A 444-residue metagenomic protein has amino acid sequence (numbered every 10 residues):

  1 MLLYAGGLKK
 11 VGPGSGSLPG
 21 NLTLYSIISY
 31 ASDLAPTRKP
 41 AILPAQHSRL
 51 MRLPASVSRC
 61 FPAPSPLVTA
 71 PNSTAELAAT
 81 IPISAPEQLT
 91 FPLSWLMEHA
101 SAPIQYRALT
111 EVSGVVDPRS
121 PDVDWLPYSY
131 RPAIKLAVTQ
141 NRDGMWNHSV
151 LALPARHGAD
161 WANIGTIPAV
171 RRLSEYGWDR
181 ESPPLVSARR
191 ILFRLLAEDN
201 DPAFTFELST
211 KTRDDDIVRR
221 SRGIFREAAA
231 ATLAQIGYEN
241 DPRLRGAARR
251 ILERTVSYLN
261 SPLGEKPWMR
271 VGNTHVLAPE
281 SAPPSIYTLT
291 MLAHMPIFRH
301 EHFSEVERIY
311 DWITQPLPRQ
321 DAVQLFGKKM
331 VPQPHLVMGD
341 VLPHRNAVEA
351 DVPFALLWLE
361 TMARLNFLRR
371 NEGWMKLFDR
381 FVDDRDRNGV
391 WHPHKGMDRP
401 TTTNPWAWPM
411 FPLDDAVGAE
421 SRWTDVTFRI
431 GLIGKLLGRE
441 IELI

Functional and structural regions predicted by a protein language model:
M1-L2, K10, G16-T23, I28 (+3 more regions): Short, low-complexity intrinsically disordered segments enriched in A/P/G/S/L with frequent Arg, especially at protein
L2, R52, V68-P71: The identity of the second residue at the extreme N-terminus of proteins
A5, A31-A35, S56: Intrinsically disordered, low-complexity repeat tracts enriched in Pro/Ser/Thr
V11, T37, S48-L53, S58 (+1 more regions): Short, intrinsically disordered low-complexity segments
S26-Y30, I42, H47, L53-L67 (+1 more regions): Short, positively charged and aromatic/hydrophobic N-terminal segments
I27, S32, S48-R49, G223 (+2 more regions): Compositionally biased, intrinsically disordered low-complexity segments enriched in polar/proline residues
V57-F61, L67-I444: Preference for long, amphipathic alpha-helical scaffolds in soluble/luminal domains and all-alpha bundles
